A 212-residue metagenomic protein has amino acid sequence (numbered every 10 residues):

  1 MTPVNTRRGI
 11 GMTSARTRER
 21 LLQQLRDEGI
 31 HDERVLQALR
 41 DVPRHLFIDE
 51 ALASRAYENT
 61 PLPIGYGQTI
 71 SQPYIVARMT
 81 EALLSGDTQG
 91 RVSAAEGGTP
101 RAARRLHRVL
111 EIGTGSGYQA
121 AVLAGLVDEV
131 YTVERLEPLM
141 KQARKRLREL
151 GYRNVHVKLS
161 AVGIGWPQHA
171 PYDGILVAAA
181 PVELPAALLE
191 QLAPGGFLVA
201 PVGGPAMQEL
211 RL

Functional and structural regions predicted by a protein language model:
T2-L110, T114, V122, L126 (+3 more regions): Class I SAM-dependent transferase core
L83-G90, A103-L212: Conserved nucleotide-cofactor-binding alpha/beta core module
